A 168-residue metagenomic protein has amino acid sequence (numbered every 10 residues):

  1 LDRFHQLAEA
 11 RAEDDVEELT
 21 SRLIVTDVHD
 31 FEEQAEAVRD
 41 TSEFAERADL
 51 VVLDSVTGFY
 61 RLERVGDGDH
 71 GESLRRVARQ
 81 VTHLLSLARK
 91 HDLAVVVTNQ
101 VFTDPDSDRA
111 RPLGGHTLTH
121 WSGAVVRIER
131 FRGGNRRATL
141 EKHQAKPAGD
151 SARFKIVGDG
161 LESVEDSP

Functional and structural regions predicted by a protein language model:
L1-G68: Conserved inter-motif catalytic segment of the P-loop NTP-binding fold
A10-E13, E43-E46, E72, Q144-A148 (+1 more regions): Short, low-complexity, polar/charged sequence segments that are solvent-exposed and flexible
E17, F31, A35-V38, G71-T82 (+2 more regions): Amphipathic alpha-helical transducer elements in NTP-driven molecular machines
A37, T41, A48, S55-T57 (+5 more regions): Small-side-chain structural scaffolding
L53-H83, L93, Q100-V101: Conserved P-loop NTPase nucleotide-binding/switch module
S86-P168: Phosphate-binding/switch region of NTP-binding enzymes
